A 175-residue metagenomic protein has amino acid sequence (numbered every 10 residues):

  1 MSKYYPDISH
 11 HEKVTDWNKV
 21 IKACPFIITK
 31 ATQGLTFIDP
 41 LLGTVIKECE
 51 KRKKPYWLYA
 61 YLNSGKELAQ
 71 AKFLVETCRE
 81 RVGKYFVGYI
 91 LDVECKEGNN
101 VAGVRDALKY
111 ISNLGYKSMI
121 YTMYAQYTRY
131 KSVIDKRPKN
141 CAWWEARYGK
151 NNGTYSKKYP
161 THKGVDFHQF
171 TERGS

Functional and structural regions predicted by a protein language model:
M1-K22, I28-K117, N140: Substrate-binding cleft of extracellular glycoside hydrolase catalytic domains
M1-N18, P25, I134-S175: Functionally critical loop-and-helix segments that line ligand-binding/catalytic clefts of soluble enzyme domains
L35-T36, G65, Y127, N152 (+1 more regions): Flexible, glycine-rich phosphate/dinucleotide-binding loops and adjacent beta-alpha linkers at cofactor/substrate
S64, E94-E97, M123-Y127, K150: Short beta-alpha junction loops
E67-A69, Q126-P138: Glycine-rich, charge-decorated loop segments at or immediately adjacent to ligand/cofactor-binding or catalytic sites
F73-E76, D106, K131-K136, S156-Y159: Short, aromatic/basic amphipathic alpha-helical patches
V101-A102, Y121, K157-T161: Short, well-ordered coil↔helix boundary/capping segments
G115-R129, W143: Aromatic-lined carbohydrate-recognition surfaces of secreted/lumenal glycan-active proteins
